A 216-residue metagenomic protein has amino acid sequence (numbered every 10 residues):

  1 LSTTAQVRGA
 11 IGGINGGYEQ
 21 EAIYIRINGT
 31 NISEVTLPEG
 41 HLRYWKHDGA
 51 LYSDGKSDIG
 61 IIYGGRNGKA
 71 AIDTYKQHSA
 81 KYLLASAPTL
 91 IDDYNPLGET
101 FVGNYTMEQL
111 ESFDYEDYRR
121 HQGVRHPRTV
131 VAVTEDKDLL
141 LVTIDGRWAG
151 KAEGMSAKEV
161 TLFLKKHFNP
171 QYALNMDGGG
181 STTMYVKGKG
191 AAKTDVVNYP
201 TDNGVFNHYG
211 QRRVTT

Functional and structural regions predicted by a protein language model:
L1-T216: Gly/Ser/Thr/Pro-rich low-complexity, intrinsically disordered segments
